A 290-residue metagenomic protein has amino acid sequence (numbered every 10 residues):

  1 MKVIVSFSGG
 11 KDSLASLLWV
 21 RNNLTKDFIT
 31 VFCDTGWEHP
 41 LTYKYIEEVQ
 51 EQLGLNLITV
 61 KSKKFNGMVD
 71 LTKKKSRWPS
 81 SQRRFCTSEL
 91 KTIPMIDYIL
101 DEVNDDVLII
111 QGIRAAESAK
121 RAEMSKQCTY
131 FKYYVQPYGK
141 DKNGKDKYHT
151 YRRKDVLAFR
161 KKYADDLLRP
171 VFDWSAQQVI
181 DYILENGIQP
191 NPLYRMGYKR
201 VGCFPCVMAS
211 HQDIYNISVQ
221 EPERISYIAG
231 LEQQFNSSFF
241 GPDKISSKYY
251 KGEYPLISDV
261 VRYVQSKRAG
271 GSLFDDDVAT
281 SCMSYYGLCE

Functional and structural regions predicted by a protein language model:
M1-E290: Nucleotide-activated chemistry modules centered on ATP-dependent adenylation/adenylyltransferase
